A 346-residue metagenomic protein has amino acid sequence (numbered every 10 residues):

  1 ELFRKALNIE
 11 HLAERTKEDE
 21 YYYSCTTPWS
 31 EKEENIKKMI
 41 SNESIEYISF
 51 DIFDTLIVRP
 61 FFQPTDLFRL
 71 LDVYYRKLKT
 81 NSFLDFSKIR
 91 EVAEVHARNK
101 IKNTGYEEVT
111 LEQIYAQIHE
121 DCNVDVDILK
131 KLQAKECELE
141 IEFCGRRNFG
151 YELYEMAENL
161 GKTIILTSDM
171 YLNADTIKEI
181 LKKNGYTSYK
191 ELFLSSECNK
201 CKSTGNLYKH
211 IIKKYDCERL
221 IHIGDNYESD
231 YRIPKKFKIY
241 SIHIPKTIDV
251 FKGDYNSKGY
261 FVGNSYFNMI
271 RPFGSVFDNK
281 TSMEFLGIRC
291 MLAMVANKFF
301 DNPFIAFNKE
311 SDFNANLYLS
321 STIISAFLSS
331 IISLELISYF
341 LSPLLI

Functional and structural regions predicted by a protein language model:
E1-F50, P60, F277-L319, F327 (+2 more regions): Non-catalytic pre-domain segments flanking phosphatase-related domains
K37-I89: Active-site neighborhood of HAD-like aspartate-dependent phosphohydrolases
I89-G105: N-terminal accessory alpha/beta regions
T104-Q113, Q117-L166: Short, acidic loop-to-helix structural element flanking the phosphoryl-transfer center in phosphate-processing enzymes
E158-I165, M170-S196: Substrate-recognition/cap helix-loop segment adjacent to the acidic, metal-dependent catalytic center of Asp-based
G205-D230: Conserved Lys-Pro-Asp/Glu-containing loop-to-beta segment of HAD-superfamily phosphomonoesterases, centered on
I223, E228-S257: Acidic, Mg2+-coordinating phosphoryl-transfer loop and its flanking beta/alpha structural elements, shared across
